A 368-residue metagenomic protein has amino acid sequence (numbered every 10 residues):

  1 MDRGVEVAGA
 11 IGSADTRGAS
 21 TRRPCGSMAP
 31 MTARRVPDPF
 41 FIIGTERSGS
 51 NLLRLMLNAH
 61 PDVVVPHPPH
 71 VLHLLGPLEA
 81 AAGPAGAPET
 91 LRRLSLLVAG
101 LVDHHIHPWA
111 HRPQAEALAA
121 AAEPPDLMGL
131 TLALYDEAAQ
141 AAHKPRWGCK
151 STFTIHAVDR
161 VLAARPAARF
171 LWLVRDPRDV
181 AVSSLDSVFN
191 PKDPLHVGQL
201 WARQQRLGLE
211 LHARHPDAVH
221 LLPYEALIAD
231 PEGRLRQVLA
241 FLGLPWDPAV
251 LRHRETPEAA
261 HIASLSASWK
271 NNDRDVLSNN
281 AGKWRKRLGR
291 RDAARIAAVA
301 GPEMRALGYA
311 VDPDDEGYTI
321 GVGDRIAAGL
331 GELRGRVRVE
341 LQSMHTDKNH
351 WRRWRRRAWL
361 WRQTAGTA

Functional and structural regions predicted by a protein language model:
M1-G12: Extreme N-terminal basic, low-complexity initiation segments that serve as generic localization/processing leaders
S13-D15, R23-M28: Short, positively charged and aromatic/hydrophobic N-terminal segments
G26-F41, L185, H212, L244-A368: PAPS-dependent sulfotransferases, especially Golgi type II membrane carbohydrate sulfotransferases
T45: P-loop (Walker A) phosphate-binding loop of NTP-binding proteins
S48: ATP-binding Walker
N51-D62: A conserved segment at the C-terminal end of the G1
V64-C149, T154: PAPS-dependent sulfation machinery
Y135-D275: PAPS-dependent sulfotransferase catalytic domain
